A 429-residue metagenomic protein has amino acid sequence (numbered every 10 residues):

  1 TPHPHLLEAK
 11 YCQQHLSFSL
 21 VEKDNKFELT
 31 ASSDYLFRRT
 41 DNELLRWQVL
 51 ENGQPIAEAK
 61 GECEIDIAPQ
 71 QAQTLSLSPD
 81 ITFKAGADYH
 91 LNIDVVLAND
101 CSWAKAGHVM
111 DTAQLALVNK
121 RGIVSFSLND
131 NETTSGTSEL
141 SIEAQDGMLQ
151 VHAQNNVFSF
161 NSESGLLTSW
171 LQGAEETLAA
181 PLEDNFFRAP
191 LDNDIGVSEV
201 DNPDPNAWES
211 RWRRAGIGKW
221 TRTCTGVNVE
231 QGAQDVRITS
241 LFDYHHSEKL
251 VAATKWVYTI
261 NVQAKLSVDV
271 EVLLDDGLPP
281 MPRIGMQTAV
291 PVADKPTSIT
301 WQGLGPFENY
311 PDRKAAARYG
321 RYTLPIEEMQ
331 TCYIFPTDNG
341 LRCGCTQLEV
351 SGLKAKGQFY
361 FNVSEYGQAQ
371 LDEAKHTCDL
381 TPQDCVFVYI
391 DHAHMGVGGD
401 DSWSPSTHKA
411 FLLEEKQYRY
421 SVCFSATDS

Functional and structural regions predicted by a protein language model:
T1-Q70, F83, N362-F387, V397: Substrate-binding clefts and catalytic carboxylate motifs of secreted carbohydrate-active enzymes
P2-F18, V109-S127: A structural signal for beta-strand and strand-to-loop patches characteristic of beta-rich domains
N25-F27, E43, Q73, Y89 (+2 more regions): Hydrophobic core residues within well-ordered beta-strands of beta-rich domains
Q48-N52, V96-A98, A289: Predominantly extracellular/luminal cell-surface or secreted proteins
A57-G61, H108-A113: Extracellular and select intracellular beta-sandwich modules with Ser/Thr-enriched, small-residue motifs on
Q70, G86, G107-V109, E415: Glycine-centered loop/turn motifs
S78-G86, N99-C101, A116-S429: Beta-strand/loop-rich accessory regions of lumenal/periplasmic or secreted enzymes, predominantly carbohydrate-active
A87-L97: Short, aromatic- and glycine-rich surface loops/edge beta-strands on solvent-exposed regions
